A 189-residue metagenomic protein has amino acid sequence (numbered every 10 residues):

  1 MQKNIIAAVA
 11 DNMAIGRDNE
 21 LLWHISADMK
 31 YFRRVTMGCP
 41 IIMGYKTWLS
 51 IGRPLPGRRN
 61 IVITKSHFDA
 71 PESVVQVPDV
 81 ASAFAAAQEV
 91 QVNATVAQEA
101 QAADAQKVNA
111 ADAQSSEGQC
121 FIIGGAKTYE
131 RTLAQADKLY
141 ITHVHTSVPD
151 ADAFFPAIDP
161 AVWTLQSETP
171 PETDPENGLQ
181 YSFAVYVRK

Functional and structural regions predicted by a protein language model:
M1-I5: Extreme N-terminal starter segment of soluble prokaryotic enzymes
I6-E89, S115-K189: Flexible, gly/pro- and Lys/Arg-enriched active-site loops
A85-G118: Intrinsically disordered, low-complexity terminal tails and inter-domain linkers enriched for S/T/G/P/D/E
